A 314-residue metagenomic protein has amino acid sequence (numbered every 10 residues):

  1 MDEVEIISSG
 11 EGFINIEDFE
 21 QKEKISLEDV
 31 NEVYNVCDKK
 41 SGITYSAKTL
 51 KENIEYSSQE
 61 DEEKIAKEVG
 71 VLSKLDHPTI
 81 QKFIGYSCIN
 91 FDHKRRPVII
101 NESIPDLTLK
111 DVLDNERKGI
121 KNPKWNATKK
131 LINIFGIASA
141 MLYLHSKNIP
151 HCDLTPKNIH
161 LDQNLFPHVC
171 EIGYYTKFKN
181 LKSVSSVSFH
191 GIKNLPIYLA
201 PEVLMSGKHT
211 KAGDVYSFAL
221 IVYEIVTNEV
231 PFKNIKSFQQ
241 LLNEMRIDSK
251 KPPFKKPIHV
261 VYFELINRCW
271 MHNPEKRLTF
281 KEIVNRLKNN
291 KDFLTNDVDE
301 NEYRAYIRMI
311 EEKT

Functional and structural regions predicted by a protein language model:
E32-I54: Glycine-rich ATP phosphate-binding loop
K82-P97: Short beta-strand micro-motifs within the conserved protein kinase catalytic domain, predominantly in the N-lobe
K94-T108: Conserved short submotifs of the Hanks-type protein kinase catalytic core that shape the nucleotide-binding pocket
R117-I132: Activation segment of protein kinase catalytic domains, centered on the conserved DFG
H145-D162: Catalytic-loop of the protein kinase fold
D162-K193: Activation segment/activation loop of eukaryotic-type protein kinase catalytic domains
D214: Conserved catalytic-loop aspartate of Hanks-type protein kinases
